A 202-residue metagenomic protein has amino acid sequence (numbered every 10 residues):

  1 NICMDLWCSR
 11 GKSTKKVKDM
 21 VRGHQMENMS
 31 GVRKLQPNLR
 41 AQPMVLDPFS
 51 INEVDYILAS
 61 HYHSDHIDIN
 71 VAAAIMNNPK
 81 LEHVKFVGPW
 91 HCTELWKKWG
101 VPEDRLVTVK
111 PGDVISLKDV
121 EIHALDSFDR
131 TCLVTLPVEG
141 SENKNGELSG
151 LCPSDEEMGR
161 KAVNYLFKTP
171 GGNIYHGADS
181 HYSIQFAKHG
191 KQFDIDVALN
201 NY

Functional and structural regions predicted by a protein language model:
I2, D55-Y56, V120, G172-I174 (+1 more regions): Structural motif
I2-L58, Y62, I69-N77, T131-G150 (+1 more regions): Pre-active-site segment of Zn-dependent metallo-hydrolases
M4, K85, E103-G112, V197-N201: Short hydrophobic/aromatic-enriched beta-strand-loop microsegments
F49-N52, K118-V120, R160, F193: Structured loop/turn residues at beta-strand edges in well-structured enzyme cores
N70, N145-Y202: Active-site-proximal loop/helix segments of hydrolase catalytic cores
K80, G88-G171: Metallo-beta-lactamase
K85-W90, Y175, D179: Short, hydrophobic beta-strand segments that form beta-sheet elements in well-ordered domains
